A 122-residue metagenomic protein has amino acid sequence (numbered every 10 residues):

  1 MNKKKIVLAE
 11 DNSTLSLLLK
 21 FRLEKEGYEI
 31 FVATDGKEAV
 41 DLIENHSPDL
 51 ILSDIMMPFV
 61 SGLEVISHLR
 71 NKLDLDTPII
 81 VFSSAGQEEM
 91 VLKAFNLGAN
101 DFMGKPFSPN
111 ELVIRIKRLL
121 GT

Functional and structural regions predicted by a protein language model:
E10: Conserved acidic carboxylate
S16, P58-F59, Q87, K105-P106: The feature encodes the CheY-like receiver
L17-K25: Charged docking surfaces used in two-component/phosphorelay signaling
K20, E64, G86-M103, R118: Alpha4 helix (beta4-alpha4-beta5 surface) of REC/receiver domains from two-component response regulators
D35-E38, S61-V65: Acidic catalytic/metal-coordinating carboxylates
H46-L52: Active-site beta3 strand of CheY-like receiver
E89, F107-I116: C-terminal output helix
